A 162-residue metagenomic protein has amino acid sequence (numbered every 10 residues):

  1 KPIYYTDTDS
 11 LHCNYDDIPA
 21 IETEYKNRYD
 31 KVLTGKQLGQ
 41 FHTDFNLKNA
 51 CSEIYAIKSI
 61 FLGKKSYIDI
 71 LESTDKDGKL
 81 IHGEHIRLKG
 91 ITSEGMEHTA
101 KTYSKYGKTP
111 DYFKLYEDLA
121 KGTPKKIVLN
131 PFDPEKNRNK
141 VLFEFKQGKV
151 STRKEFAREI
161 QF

Functional and structural regions predicted by a protein language model:
K1-Y4, C13-F162: C-terminal, non-catalytic extensions of nucleic-acid polymerases
D9: Short, conserved catalytic/metal-binding motifs centered on acidic residues
